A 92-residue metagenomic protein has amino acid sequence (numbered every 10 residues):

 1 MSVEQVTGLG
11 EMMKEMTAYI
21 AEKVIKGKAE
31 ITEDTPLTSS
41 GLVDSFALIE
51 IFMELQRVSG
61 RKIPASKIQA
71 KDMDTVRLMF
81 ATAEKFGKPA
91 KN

Functional and structural regions predicted by a protein language model:
S2-A29, A81-N92: Thiotemplate assembly-line natural product biosynthesis machinery
T32-F46, K67-T75: Glycine-rich loop motifs involved in handling phospho/adenylate chemistry
L48-D72, K91: Phosphopantetheinylated carrier protein domains
D74-T82: Short, cationic-aromatic polyanion-contact patches
